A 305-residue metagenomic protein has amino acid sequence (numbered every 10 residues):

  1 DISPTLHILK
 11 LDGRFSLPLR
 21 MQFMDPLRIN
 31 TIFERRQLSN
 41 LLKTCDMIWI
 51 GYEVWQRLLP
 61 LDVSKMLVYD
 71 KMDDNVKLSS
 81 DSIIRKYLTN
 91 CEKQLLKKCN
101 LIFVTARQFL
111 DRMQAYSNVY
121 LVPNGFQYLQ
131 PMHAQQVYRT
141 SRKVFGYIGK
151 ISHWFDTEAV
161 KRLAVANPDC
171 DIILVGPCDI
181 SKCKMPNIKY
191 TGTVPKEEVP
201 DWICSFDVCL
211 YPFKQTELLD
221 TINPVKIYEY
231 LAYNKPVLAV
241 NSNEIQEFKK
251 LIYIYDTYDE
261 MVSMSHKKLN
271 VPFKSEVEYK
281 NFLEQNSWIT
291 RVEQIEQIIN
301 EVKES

Functional and structural regions predicted by a protein language model:
R36-N40, D74, S82-I102: Membrane-proximal helix-turn-helix segments that form the acceptor-binding/catalytic region of lipid-linked
S79-I83, F126-R142: Acidic anion/phosphate-binding donor-loop and adjacent secondary structure in glycosyltransferase catalytic cores
Q108, V122-Y128, F206: Carbohydrate-associated surface elements
Y138-F155, V160-A164, I172-V175, E284: Conserved donor-binding/catalytic core segment of Leloir-type glycosyltransferases
S152-F155, E197, D201-W202, C209-A232 (+1 more regions): Nucleotide-sugar-dependent
G176-I203: Nucleotide-activated donor-binding/catalytic signature segment of Leloir-type glycosyltransferases, i.e., the conserved
Q246-K267: Change "using UDP/GDP/dTDP sugars" to "using nucleotide sugars
N270-E304: A charged, aromatic-enriched C-terminal amphipathic alpha-helix characteristic of glycosyltransferases across folds
